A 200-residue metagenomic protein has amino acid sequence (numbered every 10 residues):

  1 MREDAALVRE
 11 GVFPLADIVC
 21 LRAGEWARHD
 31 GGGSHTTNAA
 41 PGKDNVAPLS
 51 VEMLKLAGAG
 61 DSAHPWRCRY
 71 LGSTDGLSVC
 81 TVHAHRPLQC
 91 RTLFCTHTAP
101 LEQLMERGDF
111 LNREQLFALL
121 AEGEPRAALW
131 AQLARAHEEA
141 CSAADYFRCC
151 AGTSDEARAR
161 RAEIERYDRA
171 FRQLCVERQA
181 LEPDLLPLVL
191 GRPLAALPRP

Functional and structural regions predicted by a protein language model:
M1-S154, A159-A162, A170, L174-R178 (+2 more regions): Hydrophobic scaffolds flanking metal-cofactor catalytic centers in soluble metalloenzymes
